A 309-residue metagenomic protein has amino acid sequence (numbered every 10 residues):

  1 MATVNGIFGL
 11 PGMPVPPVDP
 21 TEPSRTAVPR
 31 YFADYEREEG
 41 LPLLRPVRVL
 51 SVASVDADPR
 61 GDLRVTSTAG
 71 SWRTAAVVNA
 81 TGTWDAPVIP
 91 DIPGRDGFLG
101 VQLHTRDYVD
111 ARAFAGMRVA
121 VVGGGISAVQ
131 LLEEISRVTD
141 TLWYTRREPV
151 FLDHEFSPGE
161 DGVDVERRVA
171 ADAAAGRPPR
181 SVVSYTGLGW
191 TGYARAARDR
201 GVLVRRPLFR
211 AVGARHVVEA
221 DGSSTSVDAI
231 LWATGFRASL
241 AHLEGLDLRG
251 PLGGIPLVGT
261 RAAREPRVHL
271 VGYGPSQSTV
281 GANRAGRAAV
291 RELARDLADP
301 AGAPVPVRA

Functional and structural regions predicted by a protein language model:
M1-V15, D153-V163: Conserved N-terminal glycine-rich FAD pyrophosphate-binding loop of Rossmann-like flavoproteins
P20-A309: Flavin (primarily FAD) cofactor-binding/catalytic cores of flavoenzymes
